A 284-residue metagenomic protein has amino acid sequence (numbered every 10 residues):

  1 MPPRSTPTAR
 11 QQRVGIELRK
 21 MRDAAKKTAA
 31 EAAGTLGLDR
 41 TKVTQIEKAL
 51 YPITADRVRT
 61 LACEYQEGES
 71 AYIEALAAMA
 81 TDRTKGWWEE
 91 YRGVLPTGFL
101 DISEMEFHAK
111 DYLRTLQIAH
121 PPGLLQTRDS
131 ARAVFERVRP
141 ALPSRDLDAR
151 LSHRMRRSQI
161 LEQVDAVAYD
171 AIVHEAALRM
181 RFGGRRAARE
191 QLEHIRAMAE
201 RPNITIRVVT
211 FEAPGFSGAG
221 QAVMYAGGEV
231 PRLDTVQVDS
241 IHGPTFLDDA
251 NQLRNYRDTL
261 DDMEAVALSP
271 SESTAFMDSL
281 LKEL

Functional and structural regions predicted by a protein language model:
P2-I16, A29-G34, K48, P52-R179 (+2 more regions): Interdomain hinge/linker segments and adjacent boundary elements that couple functional modules
I16, T41-T44, D258: Positions in alpha-helical segments
R19-K20: Short, amphipathic alpha-helical "recognition" segments used to contact nucleic acids or chromatin
A25-T44: Short alpha-helical DNA-recognition segment
K42-E47, P244-T245: A ubiquitous short alpha-helical element
D165, I172, F182-L284: C-terminal regulatory/effector modules of DNA-binding transcriptional regulators
